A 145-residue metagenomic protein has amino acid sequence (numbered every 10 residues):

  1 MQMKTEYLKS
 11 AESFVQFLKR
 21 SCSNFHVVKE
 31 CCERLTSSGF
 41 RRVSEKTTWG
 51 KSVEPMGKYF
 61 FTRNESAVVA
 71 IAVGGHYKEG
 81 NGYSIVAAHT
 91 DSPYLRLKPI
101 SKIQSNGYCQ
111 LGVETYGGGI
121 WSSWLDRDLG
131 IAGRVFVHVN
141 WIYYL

Functional and structural regions predicted by a protein language model:
M1-L145: N-terminal hydrophobic/helix-forming segments and targeting peptides
